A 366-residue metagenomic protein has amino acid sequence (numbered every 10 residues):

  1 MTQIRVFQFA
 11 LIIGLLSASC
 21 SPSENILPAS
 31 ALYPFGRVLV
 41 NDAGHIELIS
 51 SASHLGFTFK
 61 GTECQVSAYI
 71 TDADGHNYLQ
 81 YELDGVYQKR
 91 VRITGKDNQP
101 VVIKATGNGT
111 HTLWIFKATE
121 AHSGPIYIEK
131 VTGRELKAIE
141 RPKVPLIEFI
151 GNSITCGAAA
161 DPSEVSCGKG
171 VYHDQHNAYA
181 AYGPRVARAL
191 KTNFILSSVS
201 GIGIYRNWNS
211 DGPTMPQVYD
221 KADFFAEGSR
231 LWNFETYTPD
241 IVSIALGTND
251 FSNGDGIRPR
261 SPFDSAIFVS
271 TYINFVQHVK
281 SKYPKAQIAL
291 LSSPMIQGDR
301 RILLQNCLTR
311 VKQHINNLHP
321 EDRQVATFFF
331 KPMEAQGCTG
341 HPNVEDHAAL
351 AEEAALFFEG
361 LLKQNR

Functional and structural regions predicted by a protein language model:
T2, F9, C20-I150, I154-Q175 (+2 more regions): N-terminal secretory targeting modules
V6-L16: Sec-dependent N-terminal signal peptides
S50-A52, A118-H122, S166-P262, A266 (+3 more regions): Conserved SGNH/GDSL esterase-like catalytic core that processes O-acyl groups on lipids and polysaccharides
K137-E140, G228-T238, Q277-Y283, L361-N365: Surface-exposed acidic, glycine-flexible loop patches that form ligand/cofactor-binding and adhesion interfaces
L146-I150, T155, F194-S198, D240-A245 (+2 more regions): Structural recognition of the beta-strand scaffold that forms the well-ordered cores of secreted hydrolase catalytic
A187, V279-S281, N316: N-terminal cationic-hydrophobic initiation segments that often serve targeting/anchoring roles
Y272, V276, T309-K312: Generic structural signal for well-ordered alpha-helices, preferentially at hydrophobic/aromatic core positions
A286-S292, R300-T339, V344-R366: Extracellular serine-dependent O-acyl
